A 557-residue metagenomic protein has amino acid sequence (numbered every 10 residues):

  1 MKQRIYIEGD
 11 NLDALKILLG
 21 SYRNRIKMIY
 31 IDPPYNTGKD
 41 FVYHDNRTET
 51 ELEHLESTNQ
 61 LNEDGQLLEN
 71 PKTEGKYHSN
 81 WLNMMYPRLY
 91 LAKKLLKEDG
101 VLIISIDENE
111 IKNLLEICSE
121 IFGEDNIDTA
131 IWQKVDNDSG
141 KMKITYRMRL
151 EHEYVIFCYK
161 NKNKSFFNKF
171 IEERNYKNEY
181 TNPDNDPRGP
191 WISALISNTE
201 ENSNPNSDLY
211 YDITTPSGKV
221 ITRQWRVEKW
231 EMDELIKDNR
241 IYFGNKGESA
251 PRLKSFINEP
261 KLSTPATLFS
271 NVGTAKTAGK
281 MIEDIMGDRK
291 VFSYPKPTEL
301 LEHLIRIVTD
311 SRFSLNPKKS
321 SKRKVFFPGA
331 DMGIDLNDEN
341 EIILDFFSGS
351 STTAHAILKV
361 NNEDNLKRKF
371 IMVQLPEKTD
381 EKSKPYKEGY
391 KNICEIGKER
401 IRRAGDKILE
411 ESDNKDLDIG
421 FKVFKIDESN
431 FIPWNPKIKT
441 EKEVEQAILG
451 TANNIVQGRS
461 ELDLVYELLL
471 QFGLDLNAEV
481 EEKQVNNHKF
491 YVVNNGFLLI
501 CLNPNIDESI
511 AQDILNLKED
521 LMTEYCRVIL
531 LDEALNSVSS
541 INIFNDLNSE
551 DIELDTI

Functional and structural regions predicted by a protein language model:
M1-I342, D364, L375-D380: Class I S-adenosyl-L-methionine
M1-L91, K246, K261-T267, N271-V272 (+5 more regions): SAM-dependent nucleic-acid methyltransferase catalytic core
I31, E339-V360, L469: A phosphate-binding catalytic loop at a beta-strand-loop-alpha-helix junction that coordinates phosphoryl groups
E51-K72, M372-F431: Conserved phosphoryl-transfer catalytic core
K76-N80, I285-S293, I342-D345, N362 (+3 more regions): Short, contiguous acidic/charged loop-to-helix segments that flank catalytic cores in large enzymes
N137-I144, E377-Y390, Q446-N454: Short beta-alpha connecting loops at secondary-structure transitions that line or flank enzyme active sites
K141-R149, Y386-E388, P436-E443, F544: Short, surface-exposed amphipathic charged segments that create phosphate/polyanion-binding patches used for binding
V360-L366: Post-Walker A helix-loop "phosphate-sensing" segment adjacent to the P-loop in P-loop NTPases
